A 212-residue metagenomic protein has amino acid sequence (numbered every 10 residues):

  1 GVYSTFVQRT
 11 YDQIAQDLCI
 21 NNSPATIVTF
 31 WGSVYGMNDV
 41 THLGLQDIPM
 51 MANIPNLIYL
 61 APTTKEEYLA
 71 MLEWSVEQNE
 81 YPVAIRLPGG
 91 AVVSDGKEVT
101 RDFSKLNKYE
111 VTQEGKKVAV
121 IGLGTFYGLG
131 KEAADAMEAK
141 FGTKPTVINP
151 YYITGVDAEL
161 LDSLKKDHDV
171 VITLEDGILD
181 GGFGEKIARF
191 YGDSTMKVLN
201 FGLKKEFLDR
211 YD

Functional and structural regions predicted by a protein language model:
G1-V2, Y11-Q13: Catalytic phosphate/nucleotide-handling subdomain of diverse soluble enzymes
V2, T29-W31, T63: Glycine-rich, histidine-containing beta strand-loop boundary motifs that form or position
V7-Y11, I20-T26, V34-G44, E77-D212: Thiamine diphosphate
D17, M37-I54, A61, K65-V76: Internal gly/pro-rich beta-alpha loop/helix module that stabilizes soluble enzyme cofactors or their anionic handles
P55-I58, V118-A119: Short active-site oxyanion
